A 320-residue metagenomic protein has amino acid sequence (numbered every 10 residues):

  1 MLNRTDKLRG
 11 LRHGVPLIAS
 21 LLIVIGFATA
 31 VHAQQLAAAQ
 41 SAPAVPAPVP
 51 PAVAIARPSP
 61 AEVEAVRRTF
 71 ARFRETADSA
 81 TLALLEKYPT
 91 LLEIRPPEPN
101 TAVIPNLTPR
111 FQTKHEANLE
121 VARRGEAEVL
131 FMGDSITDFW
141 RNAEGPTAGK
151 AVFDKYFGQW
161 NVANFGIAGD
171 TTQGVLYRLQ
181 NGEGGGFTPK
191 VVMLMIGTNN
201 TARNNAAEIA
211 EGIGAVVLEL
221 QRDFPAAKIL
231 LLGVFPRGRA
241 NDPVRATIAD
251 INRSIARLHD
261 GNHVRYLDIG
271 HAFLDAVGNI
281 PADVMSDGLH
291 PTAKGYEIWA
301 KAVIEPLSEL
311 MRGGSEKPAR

Functional and structural regions predicted by a protein language model:
M1-G10, L17-I18, A28-M132, I136-K150 (+1 more regions): N-terminal secretory targeting modules
R12-H13, A302: Hydrophobic alpha-helical transmembrane segments of integral membrane proteins, especially lipid-exposed positions
V24-A30, G197: Hydrophobic alpha-helical membrane-insertion segments, chiefly the h-region of N-terminal signal peptides
L91-R222, P236-R253: Conserved SGNH/GDSL esterase-like catalytic core that processes O-acyl groups on lipids and polysaccharides
M132-D134, L232, L267: Active-site flanking residues adjacent to catalytic metal/cofactor-binding acidic residues
F224-K228: A short helix->loop->beta-strand "cap" motif at the edges of active sites that frequently abuts
P236-R320: Catalytic His-Asp segment of secreted/periplasmic serine-dependent ester chemistry enzymes
